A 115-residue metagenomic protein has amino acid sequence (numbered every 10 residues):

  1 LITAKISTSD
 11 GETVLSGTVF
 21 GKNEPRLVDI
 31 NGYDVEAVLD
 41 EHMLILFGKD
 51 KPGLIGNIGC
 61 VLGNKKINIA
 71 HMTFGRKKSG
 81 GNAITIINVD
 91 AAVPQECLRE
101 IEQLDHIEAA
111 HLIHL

Functional and structural regions predicted by a protein language model:
L1-L115: A conserved regulatory-domain signal marking ACT and ACT-like small-molecule sensing domains and adjacent regulatory
